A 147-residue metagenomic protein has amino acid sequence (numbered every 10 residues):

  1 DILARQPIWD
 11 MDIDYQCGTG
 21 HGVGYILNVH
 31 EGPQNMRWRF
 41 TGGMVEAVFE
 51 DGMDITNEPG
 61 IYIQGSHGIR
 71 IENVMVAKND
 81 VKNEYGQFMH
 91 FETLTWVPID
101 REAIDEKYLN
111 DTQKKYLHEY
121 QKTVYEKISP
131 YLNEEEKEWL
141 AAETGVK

Functional and structural regions predicted by a protein language model:
D1-G22: Gly/Pro-rich turn-and-neighbor structural signature
Y15-G18, I26, H30-K147: Charged, cofactor-coupling segments
